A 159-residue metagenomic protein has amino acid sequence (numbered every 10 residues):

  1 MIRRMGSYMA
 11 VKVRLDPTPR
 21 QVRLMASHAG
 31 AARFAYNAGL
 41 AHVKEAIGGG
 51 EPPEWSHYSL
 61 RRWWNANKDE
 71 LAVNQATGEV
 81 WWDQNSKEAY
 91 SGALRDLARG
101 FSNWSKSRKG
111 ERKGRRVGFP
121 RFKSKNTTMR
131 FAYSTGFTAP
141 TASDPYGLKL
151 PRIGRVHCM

Functional and structural regions predicted by a protein language model:
M1-M159: Nucleic-acid substrate recognition interfaces
